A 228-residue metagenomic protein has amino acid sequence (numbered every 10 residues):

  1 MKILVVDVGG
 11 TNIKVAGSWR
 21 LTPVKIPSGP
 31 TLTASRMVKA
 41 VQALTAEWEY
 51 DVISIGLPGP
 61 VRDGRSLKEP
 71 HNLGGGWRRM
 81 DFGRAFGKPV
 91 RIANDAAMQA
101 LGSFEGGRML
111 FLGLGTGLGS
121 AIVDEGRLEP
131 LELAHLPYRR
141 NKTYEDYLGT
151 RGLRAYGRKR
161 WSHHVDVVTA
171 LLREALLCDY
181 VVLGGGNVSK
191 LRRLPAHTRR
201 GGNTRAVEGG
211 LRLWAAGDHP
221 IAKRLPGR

Functional and structural regions predicted by a protein language model:
K2-K39, E47, R127-A155: Short glycine-rich, Thr/Ser-proximal phosphate-binding strand/loop in the N-terminal lobe of ATP-dependent enzymes
I3-D7, V52-S54, R91, M109-G113 (+1 more regions): Short glycine-aspartate micro-motif
N12, L172-N203: Glycine-rich phosphate-binding loops at beta-strand->alpha-helix junctions
I13-G17, G59, L101, L118-V123: Short beta-strand scaffold segments in enzyme catalytic cores
V24, G29-Q42, A46-S54, G59-R108 (+2 more regions): Glycine-rich phosphate-binding loop and adjoining helix at the ATP-binding site of ATP-dependent phosphoryl-transfer
L57, L114-T116, G185-G186: Short secondary-structure boundary segments
G107-L110, T116-Y138: Anionic-ligand binding region
W161-E174: A short, acidic, amphipathic alpha-helical segment used as a generic capping/interface helix at domain edges
